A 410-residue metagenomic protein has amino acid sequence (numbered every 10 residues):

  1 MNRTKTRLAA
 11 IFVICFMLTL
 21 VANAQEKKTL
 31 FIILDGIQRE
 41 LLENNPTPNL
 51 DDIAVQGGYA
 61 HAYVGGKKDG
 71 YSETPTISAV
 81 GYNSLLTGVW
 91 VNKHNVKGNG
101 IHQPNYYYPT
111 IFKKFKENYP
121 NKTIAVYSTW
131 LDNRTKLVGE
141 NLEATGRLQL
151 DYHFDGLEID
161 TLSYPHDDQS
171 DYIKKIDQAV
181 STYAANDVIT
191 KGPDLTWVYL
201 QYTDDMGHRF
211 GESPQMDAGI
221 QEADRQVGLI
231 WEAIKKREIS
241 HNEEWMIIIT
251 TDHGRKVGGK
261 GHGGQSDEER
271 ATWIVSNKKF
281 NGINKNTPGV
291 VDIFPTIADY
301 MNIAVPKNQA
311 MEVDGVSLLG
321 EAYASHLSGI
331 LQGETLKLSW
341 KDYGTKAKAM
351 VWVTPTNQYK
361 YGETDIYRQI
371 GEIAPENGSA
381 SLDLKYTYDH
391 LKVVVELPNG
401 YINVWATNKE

Functional and structural regions predicted by a protein language model:
L30-F31, N49, E222-G263, I297: Metal-dependent active-site segment of extracytoplasmic phospho-/sulfohydrolases and closely related
E40-I77, A125: Short, structured active-site-proximal loop/turn typified by the sulfatase FGly-forming signature C/S-X-P-X-R
G81-Y82, L86-V89, G263-A304: Substrate-binding rim/cap in mid-to-C-terminal beta-strand-loop elements of soluble/periplasmic
N92, V96-D168: Catalytic-site neighborhoods of secreted/periplasmic enzymes that process anionic sulfate/phosphate groups
G139-L142, T182-R225, L229: Active-site His/acidic residue clusters
I248-N277, A406-E410: Histidine-centered active-site microenvironments of extracellular/periplasmic hydrolases and transferases
P288, M301-T335: Polar, surface-exposed loop/tail segments that function as active-site lids or cofactor/substrate-recognition elements
T335-G344: Aromatic/hydrophobic beta-strand junction motif of beta-rich domains
